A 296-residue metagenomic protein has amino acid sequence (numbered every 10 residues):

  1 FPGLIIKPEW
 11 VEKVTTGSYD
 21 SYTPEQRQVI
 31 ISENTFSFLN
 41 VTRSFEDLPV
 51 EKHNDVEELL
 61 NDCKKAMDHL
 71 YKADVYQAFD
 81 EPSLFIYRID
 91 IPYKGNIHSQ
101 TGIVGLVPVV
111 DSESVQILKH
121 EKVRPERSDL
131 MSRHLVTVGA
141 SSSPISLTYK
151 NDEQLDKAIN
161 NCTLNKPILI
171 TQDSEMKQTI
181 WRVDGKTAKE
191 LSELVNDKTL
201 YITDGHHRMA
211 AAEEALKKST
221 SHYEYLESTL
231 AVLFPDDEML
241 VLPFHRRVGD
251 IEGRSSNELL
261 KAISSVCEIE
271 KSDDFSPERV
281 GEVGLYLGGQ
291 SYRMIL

Functional and structural regions predicted by a protein language model:
F1-L296: Surface-exposed, charge/polar-rich loops and edge strands
